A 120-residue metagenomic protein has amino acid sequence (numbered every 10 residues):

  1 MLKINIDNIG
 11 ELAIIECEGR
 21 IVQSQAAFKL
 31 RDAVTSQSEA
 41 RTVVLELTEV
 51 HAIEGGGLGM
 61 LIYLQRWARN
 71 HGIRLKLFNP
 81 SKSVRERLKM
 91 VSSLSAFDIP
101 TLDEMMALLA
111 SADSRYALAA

Functional and structural regions predicted by a protein language model:
M1-H51, Y63-A120: STAS-like cytosolic regulatory interaction modules
E54: ABC-family nucleotide-binding domains
